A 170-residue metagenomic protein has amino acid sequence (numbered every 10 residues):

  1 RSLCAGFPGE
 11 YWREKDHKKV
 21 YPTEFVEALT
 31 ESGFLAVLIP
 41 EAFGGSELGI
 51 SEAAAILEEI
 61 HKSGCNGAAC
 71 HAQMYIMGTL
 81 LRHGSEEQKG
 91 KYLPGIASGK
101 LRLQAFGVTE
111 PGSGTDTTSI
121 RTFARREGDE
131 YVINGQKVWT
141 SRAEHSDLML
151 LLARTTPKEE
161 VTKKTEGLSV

Functional and structural regions predicted by a protein language model:
R1-H71, L81, E87, K91 (+1 more regions): Amphipathic, small/basic residue-rich leader segments at the start of a protein or domain
L38, G107, V132: Conserved beta-strand segments that form the floor/walls of ligand-binding pockets within enzyme and binding domains
C70-G78, A97, G107-G112: Short, glycine/charge-rich beta-strand/loop segments that flank catalytic centers and engage negatively charged groups
G78-H83, F106, T118: Flexible, glycine-rich active-site loops centered on histidine and acidic residues that chelate a metal or position
G99-V108, L152: A short, Trp-centered hydrophobic/proline-enriched beta-strand micro-motif
G112-I120: Active-site-adjacent elements of ketosynthase-type condensing enzymes
T122-R125: A structural signal for short hydrophobic beta-strand segments in well-ordered beta-sheet cores
E130, N134-V170: A short core secondary-structure module
